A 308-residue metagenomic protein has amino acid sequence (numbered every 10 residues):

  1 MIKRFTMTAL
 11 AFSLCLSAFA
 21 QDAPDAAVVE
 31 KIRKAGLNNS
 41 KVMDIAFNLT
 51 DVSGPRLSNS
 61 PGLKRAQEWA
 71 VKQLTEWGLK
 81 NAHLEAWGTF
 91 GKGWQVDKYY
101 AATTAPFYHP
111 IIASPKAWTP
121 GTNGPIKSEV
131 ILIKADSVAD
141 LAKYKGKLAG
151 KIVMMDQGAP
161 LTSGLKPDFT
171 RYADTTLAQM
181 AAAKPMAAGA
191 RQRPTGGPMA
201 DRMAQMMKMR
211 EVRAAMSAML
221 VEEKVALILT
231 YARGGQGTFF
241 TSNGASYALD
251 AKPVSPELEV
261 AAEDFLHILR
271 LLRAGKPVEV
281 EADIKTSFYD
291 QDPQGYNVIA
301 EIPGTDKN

Functional and structural regions predicted by a protein language model:
M1-F5, Q21: Positively charged n-region of N-terminal signal peptides that target proteins for export
T6-S17: Bacterial N-terminal signal peptides
D22-V28, F47, D51-Q192: Noncatalytic luminal/extracellular "stalk/propeptide" segments of secretory-pathway proteins
D25-V28, P110-K143, S246-N308: Soluble metallo-hydrolase cores and metallopeptidase-like ectodomains found primarily in the secretory/periplasmic
A27, K31, K41-D44, N48 (+7 more regions): Extracytoplasmic/secreted proteins, especially bacterial periplasmic and envelope-associated proteins
G36, T50-L57, A70, T75-N81 (+8 more regions): Sec/Tat-exported extracytoplasmic proteins
G164-A182, T230-A261, Q291-P293: Surface-exposed loop and adjacent secondary-structure segments within mature catalytic domains
K184-R213: Disordered, low-complexity segments in secreted/periplasmic proteins that are enriched in proline
